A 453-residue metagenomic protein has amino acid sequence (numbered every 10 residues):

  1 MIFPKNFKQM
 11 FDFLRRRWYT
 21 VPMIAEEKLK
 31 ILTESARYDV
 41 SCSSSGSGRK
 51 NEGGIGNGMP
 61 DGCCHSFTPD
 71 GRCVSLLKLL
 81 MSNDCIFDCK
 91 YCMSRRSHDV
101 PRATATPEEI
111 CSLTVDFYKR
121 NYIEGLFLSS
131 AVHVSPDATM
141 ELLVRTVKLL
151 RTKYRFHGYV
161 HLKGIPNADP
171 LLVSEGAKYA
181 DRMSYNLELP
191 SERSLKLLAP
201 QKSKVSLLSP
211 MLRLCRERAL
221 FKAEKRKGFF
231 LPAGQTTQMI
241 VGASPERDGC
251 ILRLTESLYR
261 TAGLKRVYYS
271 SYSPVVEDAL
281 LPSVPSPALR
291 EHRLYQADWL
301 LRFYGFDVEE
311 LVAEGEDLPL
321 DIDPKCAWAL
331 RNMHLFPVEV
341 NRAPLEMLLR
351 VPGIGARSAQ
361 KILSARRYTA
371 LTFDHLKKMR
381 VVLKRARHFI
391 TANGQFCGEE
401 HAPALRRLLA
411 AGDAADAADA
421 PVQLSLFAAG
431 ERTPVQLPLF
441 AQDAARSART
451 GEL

Functional and structural regions predicted by a protein language model:
M1-D84, I390-T391, G398-D416, V422-E431 (+1 more regions): Flexible, acidic/Gly-rich N-terminal and inter-domain linker regions that tether and position cofactor-handling modules
K78-L79, E108-K119, A223: Short, charged beta->alpha transition segments
L79-E108: Canonical Radical SAM [4Fe-4S] cluster-binding loop centered on the CxxxCxxC motif and its immediate flanking residues
C111, V134-E309: Conserved AdoMet/S-adenosylmethionine-binding subsite of the radical SAM
L113-S129, A297: Short Fe-S-cluster ligation motifs
G249-R260, A288-R290, L383-K384, G398 (+3 more regions): Long C-terminal interaction/binding lobes of large macromolecular proteins
A279-L349, R385-D416, V422-A428, L437-F440: Long, highly charged, low-complexity intrinsically disordered interaction regions that mediate electrostatic DNA/RNA
